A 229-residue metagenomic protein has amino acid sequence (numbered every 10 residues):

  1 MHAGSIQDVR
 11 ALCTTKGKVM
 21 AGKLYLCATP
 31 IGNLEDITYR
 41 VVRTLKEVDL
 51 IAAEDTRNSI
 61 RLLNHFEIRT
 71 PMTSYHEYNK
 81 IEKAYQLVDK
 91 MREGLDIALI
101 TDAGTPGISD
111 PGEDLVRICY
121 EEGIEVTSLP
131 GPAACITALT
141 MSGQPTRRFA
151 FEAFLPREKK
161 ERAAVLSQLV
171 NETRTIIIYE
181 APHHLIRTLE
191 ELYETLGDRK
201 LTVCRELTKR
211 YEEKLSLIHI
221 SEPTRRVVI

Functional and structural regions predicted by a protein language model:
T15-Y78: Glycine-rich, flexible N-terminal cofactor/catalytic loop recognition
I31-G32, D102-P106, P182-H184, K209: Short glycine-rich anion-binding loops that position phosphate/pyrophosphate groups of nucleotides and phosphorylated
L87-A133: Glycine/small-residue-rich loop that forms an oxyanion/phosphate-binding "nest" at active or ligand-binding sites
D114-E172: Class I SAM-dependent methyltransferase SAM-binding "motif I" and its flanking Rossmann-like core
A133-M141, P145-A150, H183-V203, L217: Anionic-ligand binding patches
K160-E212: ATP/pyrophosphate-binding catalytic subdomain of soluble kinases
I218-I229: Single conserved hydrophobic/aromatic residue that forms the stacking wall/gate of nucleotide- or nucleobase-binding
